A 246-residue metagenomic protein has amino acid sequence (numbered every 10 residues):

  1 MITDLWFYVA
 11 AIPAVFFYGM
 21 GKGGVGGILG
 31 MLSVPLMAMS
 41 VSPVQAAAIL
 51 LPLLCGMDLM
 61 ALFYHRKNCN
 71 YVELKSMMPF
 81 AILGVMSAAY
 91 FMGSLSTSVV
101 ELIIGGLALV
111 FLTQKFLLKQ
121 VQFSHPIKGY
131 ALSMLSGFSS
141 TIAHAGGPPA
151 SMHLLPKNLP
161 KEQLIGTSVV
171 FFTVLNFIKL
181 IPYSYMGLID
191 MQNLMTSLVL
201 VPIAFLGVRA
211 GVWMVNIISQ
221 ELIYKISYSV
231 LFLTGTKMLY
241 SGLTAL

Functional and structural regions predicted by a protein language model:
Y8-S76, S133, G137, G147-F205: Small-residue-rich hydrophobic segments that form or flank transmembrane alpha-helices in multi-pass membrane proteins
P35-V44, F80-A89, F111, A131-I142 (+2 more regions): Small-residue-rich segments of transmembrane alpha-helices in multi-pass membrane proteins, especially helix faces
Q45-F116: Membrane helix-loop-helix hairpins that form the core translocation module of multi-pass transporters
Y71-A81, E101-G105, H125-M134, Q163-V170 (+1 more regions): Cytoplasmic-side transmembrane-helix entry/capping segments in multi-pass membrane proteins
G106, F111-K128, L243: Juxtamembrane helix-loop boundary signature in multi-pass membrane transporters
A210-F232: Interfacial loop-to-transmembrane junctions
K237-L246: Juxtamembrane boundary at the C-terminal end of a transmembrane helix
